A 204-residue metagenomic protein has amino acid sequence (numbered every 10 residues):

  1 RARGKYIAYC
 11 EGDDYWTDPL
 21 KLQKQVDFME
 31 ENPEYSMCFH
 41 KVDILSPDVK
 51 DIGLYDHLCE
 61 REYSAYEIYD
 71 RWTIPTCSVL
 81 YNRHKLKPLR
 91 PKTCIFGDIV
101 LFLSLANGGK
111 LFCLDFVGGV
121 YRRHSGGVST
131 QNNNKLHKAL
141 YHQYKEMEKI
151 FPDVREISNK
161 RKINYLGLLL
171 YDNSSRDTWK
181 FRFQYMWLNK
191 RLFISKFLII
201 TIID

Functional and structural regions predicted by a protein language model:
R1-A2, K24: Glycine-rich, basic loop-to-helix element that forms the pyrophosphate-binding segment of sugar-nucleotide handling
I7: Short aromatic/hydrophobic "clamp" motif used to bind/position activated sugar donors
E11-Y15, K41: The conserved acidic donor/metal-binding loop of glycosyltransferases
L20-I52: Conserved donor NDP-sugar-binding/catalytic core segment of glycosyltransferases
H40, L54-K135: Conserved nucleotide-sugar donor-binding catalytic segment
Y66-E67, L103, Y121-S125, T130-R155 (+1 more regions): Catalytic core of nucleotide-sugar-dependent glycosyltransferases
K149, L169-D204: Membrane-interface aromatic/basic loop that binds lipid-linked glycans or pyrophosphate carriers, typified by
S158-D172: Amphipathic alpha-helical repeat scaffolds of TPR domains
